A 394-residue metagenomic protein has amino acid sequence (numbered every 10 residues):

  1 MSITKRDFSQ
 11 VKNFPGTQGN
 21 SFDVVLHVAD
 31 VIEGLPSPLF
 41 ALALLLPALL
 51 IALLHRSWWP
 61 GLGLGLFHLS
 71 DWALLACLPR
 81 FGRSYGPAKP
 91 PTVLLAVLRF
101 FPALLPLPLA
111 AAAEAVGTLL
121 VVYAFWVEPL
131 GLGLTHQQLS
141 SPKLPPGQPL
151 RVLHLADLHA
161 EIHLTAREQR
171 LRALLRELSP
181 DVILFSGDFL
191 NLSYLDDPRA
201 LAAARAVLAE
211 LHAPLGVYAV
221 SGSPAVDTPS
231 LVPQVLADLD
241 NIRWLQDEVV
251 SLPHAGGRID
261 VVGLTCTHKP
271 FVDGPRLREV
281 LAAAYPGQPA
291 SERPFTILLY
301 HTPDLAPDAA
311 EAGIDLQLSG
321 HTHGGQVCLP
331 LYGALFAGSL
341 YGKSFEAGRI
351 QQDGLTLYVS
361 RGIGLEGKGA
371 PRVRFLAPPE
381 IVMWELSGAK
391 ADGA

Functional and structural regions predicted by a protein language model:
M1-L132: Non-catalytic terminal accessory segments
P15, P142-P145: Short polar/acidic secondary-structure junctions
L109, A113, P142, L305-A306: Hydrophobic alpha-helical segments, principally membrane-spanning helices and signal/leader peptides
G131-P142: Alpha-helical transmembrane signal-anchor/signal-peptide segments
L144-A394: Soluble catalytic domains of enzymes that build or remodel membrane lipids, polysaccharides, and related
